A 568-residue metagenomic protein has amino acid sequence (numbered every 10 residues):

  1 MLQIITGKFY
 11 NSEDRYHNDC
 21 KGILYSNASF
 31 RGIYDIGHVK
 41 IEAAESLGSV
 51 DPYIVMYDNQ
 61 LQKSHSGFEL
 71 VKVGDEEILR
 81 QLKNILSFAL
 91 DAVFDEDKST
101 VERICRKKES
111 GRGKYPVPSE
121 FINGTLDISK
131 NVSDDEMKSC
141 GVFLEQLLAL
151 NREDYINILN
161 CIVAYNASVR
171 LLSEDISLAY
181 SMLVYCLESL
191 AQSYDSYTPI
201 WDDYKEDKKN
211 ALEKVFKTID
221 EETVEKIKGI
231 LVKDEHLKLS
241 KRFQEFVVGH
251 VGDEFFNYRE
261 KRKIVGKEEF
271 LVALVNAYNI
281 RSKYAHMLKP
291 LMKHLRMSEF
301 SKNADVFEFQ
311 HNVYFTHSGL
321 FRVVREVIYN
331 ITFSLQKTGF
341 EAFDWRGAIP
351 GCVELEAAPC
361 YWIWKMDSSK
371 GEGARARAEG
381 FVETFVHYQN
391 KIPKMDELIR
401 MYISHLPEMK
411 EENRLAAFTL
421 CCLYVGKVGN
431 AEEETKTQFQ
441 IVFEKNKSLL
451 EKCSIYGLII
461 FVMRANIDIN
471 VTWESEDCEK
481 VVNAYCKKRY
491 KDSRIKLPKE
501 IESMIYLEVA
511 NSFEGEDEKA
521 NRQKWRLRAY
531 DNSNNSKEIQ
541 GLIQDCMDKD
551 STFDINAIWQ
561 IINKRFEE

Functional and structural regions predicted by a protein language model:
M1-S133, S334-E568: Terminal, compositionally biased low-complexity regions
L2, Y10-G32, G37, M137-W364 (+3 more regions): Amphipathic, oligomerization/interface secondary-structure segments
